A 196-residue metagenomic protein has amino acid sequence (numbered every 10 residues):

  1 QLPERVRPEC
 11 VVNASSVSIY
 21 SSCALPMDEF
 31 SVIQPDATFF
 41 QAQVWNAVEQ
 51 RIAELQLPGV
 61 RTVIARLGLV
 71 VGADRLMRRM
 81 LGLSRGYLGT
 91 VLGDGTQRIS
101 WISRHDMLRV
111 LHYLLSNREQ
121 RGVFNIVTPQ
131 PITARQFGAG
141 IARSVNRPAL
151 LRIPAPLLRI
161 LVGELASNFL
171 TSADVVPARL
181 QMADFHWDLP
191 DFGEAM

Functional and structural regions predicted by a protein language model:
Q1-T38: Conserved Rossmann-fold NAD(P)-dependent oxidoreductase catalytic core, especially the SDR/UDP-sugar
C10, S15-S16, Q50-A73: Conserved beta-loop-beta element that borders a ligand/cofactor-binding pocket
A24-I64: Catalytic helix-loop patch of NAD(P)-dependent Rossmann-fold dehydrogenases
D36-Q41, R66-D74, D94-I102: Glycine-rich "substrate-gating" loop/helix at the edge of Rossmann-like oxidoreductase active sites
N46, P58-V60, V71-R79, L114-F124: Glycine/proline-rich active-site loop of Rossmann-fold NAD(P)-dependent oxidoreductases
L81-G89, T96-I132: Alpha-helical substrate-binding/gating segment
L114-E164, M196: Mid/C-terminal beta-alpha module of Rossmann-like enzyme folds, strongest in SDR-family dehydrogenases/epimerases
I132, S167-M196: C-terminal amphipathic/interface module of NAD(P)-dependent oxidoreductases and related NAD-binding regulators
